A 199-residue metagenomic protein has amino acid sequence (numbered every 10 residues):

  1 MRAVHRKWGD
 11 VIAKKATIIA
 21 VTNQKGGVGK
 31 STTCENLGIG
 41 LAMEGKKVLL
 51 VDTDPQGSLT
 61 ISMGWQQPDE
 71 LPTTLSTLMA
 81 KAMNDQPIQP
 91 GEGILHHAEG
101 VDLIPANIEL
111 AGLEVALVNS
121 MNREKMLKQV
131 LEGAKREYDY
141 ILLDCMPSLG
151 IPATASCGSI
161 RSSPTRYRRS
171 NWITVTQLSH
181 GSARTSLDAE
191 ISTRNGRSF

Functional and structural regions predicted by a protein language model:
M1-F199: P-loop NTP-binding core
